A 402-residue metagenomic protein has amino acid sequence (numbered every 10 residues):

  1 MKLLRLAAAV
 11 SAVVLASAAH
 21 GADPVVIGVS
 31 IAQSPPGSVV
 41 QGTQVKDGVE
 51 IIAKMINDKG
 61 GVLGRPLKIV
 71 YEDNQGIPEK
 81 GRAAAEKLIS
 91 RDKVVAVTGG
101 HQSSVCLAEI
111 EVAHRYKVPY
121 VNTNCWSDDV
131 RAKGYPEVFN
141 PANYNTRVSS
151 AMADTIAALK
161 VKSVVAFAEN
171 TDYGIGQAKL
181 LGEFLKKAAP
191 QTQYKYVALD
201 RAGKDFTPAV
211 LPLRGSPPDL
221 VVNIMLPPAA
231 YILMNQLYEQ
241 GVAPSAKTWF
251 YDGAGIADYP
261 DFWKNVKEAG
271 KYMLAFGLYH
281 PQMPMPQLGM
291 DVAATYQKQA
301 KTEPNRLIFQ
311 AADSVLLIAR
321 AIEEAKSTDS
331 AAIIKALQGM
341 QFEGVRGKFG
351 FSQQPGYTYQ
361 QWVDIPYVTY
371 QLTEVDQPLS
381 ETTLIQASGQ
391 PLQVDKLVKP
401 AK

Functional and structural regions predicted by a protein language model:
M1-H20: Gram-negative bacterial Sec-dependent N-terminal signal peptides
A22, K46-I69, K187-Q191: Signal peptide-proximal N-terminal region of secreted/periplasmic/extracellular or secretory-lumen proteins
V25-G48, E72-E79, H101-Q102, E169-I175 (+2 more regions): Extracytoplasmic "Venus flytrap"
V26, V40-Q44, G60-A132, P141 (+2 more regions): Beta-alpha junction/loop-to-helix N-cap segments that form part of ligand/metal-binding clefts
A83, S127-D129, P136-Q240, Q282-D291: Extracellular/periplasmic Venus flytrap/periplasmic-binding protein
L88, D92-H101, V121-T123, S163-A168 (+4 more regions): Periplasmic-binding protein-like
L237-A312, E323-E324, S380-A401: Extracellular/periplasmic periplasmic-binding protein-like sensory domains
K298-I308, A319-T382: Segments of small-molecule ligand-sensing domains
